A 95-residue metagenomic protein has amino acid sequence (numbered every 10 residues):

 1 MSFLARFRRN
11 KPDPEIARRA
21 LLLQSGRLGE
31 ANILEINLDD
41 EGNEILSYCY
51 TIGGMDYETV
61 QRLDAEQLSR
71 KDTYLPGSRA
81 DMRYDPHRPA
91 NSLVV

Functional and structural regions predicted by a protein language model:
M1-V95: Oxidizing extracytosolic/periplasmic lumen-facing domains of membrane-embedded or membrane-associated proteins
